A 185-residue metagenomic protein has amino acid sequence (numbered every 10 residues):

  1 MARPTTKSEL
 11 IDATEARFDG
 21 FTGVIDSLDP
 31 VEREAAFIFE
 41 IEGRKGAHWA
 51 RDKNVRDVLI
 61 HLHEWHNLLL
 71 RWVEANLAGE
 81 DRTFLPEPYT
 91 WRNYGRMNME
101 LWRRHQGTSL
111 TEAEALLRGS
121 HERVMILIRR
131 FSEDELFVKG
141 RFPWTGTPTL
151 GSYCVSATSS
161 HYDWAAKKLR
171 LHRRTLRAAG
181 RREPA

Functional and structural regions predicted by a protein language model:
M1-A2, E42-G46, M97-H105: A short small-residue
M1-D26: Extreme N-terminal tail/first-helix region
T5-E9, K53, D57, E100 (+2 more regions): Positions in alpha-helical segments
S8-E15, L59, H63, T111-E114 (+3 more regions): Short amphipathic alpha-helical segments with heptad-repeat character
F18-D29, H66-L70, E74, R118-S132 (+2 more regions): Structural signal for well-ordered, non-membrane alpha-helices
S27-G46: Short secondary-structure junction/hinge motifs that connect adjacent elements
E40-R96, E135-A185: Short, contiguous alpha-helical
W91-V138: Acidic/histidine-rich alpha-helical segments that form the ligand environment of transition-metal centers
